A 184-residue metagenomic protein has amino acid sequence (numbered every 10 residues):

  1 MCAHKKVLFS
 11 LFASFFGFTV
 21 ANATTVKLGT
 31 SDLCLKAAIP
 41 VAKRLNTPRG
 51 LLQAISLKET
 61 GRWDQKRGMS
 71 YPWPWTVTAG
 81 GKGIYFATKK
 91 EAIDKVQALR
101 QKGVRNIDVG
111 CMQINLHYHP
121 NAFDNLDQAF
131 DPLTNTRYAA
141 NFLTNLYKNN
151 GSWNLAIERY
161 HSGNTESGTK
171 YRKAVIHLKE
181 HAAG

Functional and structural regions predicted by a protein language model:
M1, G17, L51-L52: Generic low-polarity alpha-helical segments
M1-L8: Bacterial N-terminal signal peptides that target proteins for export
F9-S10, I176: General helical structural elements
S10-G17: Bacterial N-terminal signal peptides
T19-A23: Sec/Tat signal peptide C-region and signal peptidase I cleavage site
T24-G184: Catalytic glycan-binding domains that act on GlcNAc-containing polysaccharides
